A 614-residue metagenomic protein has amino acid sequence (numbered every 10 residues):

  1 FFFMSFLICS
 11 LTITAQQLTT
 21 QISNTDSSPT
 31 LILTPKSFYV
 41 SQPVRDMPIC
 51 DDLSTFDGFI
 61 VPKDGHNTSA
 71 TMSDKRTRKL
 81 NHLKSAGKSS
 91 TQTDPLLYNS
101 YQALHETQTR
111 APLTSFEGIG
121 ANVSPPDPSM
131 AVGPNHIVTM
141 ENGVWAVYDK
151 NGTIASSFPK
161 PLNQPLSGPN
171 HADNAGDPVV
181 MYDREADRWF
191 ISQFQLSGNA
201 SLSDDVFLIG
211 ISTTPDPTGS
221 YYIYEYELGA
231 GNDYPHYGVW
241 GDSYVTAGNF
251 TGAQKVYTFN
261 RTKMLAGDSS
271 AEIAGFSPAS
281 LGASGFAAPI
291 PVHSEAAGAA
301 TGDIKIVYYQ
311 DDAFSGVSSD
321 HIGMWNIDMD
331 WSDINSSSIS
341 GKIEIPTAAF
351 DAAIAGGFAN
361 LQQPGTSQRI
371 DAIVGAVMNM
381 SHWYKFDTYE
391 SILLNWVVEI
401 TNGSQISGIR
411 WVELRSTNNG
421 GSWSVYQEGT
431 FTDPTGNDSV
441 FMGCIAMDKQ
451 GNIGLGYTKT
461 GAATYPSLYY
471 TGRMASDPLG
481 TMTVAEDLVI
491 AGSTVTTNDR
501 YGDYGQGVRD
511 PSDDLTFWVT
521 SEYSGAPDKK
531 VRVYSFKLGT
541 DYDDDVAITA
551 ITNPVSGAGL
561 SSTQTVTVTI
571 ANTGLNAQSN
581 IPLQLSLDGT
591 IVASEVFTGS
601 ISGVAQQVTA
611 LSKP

Functional and structural regions predicted by a protein language model:
F1-Q21: Bacterial Sec-dependent N-terminal signal peptides
F3-S5, A172, L202, S561: N-terminal hydrophobic alpha-helix used for membrane targeting or insertion
M4, C9, T68, M72 (+7 more regions): Intrinsically disordered, low-complexity segments enriched in Ser/Pro/Gly/Ala and basic residues
L7, V245, I445, T567-V568: Intrinsically disordered, low-complexity segments enriched in glycine/proline and serine/threonine
I13, L18, Q195, E227 (+7 more regions): Compositionally biased, intrinsically disordered low-complexity segments enriched in polar/proline residues
Q17-D541: C-terminal PAP-associated
D541-P614: Extracellular/luminal regions of secreted and cell-surface proteins that mediate adhesion/ECM remodeling
